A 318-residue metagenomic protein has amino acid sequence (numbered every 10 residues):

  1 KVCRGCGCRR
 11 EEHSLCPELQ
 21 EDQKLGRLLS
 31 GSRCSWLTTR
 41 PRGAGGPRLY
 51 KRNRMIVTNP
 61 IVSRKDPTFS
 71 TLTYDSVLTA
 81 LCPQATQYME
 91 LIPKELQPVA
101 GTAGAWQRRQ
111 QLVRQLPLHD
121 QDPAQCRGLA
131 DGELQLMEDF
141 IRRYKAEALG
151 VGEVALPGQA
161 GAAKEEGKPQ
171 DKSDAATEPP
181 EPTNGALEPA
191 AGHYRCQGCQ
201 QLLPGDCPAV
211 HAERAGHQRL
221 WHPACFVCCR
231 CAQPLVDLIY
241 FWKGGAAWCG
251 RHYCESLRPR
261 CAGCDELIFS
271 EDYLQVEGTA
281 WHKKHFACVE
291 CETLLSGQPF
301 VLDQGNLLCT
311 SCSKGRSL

Functional and structural regions predicted by a protein language model:
K1-L318: Intrinsically disordered, low-complexity segments in eukaryotic adaptor/regulatory proteins with a strong bias
